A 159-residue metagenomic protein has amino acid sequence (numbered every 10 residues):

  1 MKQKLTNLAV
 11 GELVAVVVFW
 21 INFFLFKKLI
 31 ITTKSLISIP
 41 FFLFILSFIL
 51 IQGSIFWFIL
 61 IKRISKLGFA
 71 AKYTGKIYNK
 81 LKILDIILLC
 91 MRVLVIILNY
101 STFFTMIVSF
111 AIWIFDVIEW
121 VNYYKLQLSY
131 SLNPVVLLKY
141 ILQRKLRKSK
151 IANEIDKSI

Functional and structural regions predicted by a protein language model:
M1-F44: Membrane-anchoring/interfacial helices and their immediately flanking loops in integral membrane proteins
E12-W20, I49, N79-L94: Core segments of transmembrane alpha-helices that mediate helix-helix packing or line hydrophobic substrate/ligand
F23-I31, F58-I64, V93-S101: Juxtamembrane "helix-exit" motif on the non-cytosolic side of transmembrane helices
S35-L50, T105-D116: Alpha-helical transmembrane segments
L46-I59, W113-L128: Transmembrane alpha-helical segments that form the membrane-embedded catalytic/substrate-channel core of multi-pass
G53-T74: Membrane-helix interface/capping segments
L88-A111: Alpha-helical transmembrane segments and their membrane-interface junctions in multi-pass membrane proteins
L126-I159: Membrane-proximal soluble regions of multi-pass membrane proteins
